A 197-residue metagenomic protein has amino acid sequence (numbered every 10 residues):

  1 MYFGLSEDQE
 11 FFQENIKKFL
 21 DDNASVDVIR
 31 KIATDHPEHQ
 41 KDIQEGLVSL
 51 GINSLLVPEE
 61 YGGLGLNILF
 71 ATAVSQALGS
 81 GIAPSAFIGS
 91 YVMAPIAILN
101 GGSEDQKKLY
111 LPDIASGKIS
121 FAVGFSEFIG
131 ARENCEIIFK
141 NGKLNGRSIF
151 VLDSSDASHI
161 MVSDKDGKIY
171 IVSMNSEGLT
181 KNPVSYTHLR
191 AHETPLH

Functional and structural regions predicted by a protein language model:
Y2-D22, F139-N141: Flavin-dependent oxidoreductase catalytic core characteristic of acyl-CoA dehydrogenase/oxidase-like enzymes
Y2-E7, F12, S80, L179-R190: Glycine-rich beta->alpha junctions and the first turn(s) of the following alpha-helix
Q9, V74, S103, L144-G146: Buried hydrophobic positions in well-ordered alpha/beta secondary-structure cores of metabolic enzymes
D27-S49: Short secondary-structure junction/hinge motifs that connect adjacent elements
V28-I32, A122-G124, H197: Short, hydrophobic secondary-structure boundary micro-motifs
S49-K108, P112, S116, D156: Internal helix-loop-helix
D105-Q106, P112-R190: FAD-binding core of flavoproteins
H188, P195-H197: Single conserved hydrophobic/aromatic residue that forms the stacking wall/gate of nucleotide- or nucleobase-binding
